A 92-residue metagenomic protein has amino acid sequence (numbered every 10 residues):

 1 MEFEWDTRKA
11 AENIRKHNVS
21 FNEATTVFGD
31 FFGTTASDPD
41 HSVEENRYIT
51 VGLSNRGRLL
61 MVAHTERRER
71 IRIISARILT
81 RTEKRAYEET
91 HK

Functional and structural regions predicted by a protein language model:
M1-K92: Ribonuclease/tRNase effector modules and their secretory precursors
